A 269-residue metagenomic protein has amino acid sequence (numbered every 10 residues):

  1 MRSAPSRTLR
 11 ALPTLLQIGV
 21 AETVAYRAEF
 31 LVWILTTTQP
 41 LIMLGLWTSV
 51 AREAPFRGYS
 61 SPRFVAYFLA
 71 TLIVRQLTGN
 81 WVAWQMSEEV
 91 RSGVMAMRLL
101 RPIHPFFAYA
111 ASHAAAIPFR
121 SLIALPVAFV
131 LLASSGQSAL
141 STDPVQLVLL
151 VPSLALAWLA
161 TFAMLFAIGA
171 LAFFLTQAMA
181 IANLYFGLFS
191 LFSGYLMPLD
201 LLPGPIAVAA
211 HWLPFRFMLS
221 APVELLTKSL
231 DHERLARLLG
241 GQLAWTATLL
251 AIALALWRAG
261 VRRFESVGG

Functional and structural regions predicted by a protein language model:
M1-G269: Hydrophobic transmembrane alpha-helices and immediately adjacent juxtamembrane helices of multi-pass inner-membrane
